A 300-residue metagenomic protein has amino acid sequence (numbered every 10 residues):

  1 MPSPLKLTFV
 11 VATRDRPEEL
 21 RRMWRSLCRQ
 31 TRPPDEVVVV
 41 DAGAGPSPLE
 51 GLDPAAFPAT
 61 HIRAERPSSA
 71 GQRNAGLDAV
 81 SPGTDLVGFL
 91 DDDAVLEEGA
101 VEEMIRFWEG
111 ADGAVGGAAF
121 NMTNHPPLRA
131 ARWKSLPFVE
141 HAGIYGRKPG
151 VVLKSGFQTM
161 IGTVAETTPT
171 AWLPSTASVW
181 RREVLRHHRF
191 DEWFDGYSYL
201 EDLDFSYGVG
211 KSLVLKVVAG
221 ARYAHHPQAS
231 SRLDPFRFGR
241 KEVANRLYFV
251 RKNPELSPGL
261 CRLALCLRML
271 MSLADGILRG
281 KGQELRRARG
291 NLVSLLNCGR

Functional and structural regions predicted by a protein language model:
W24-R63, P82: Acidic donor-binding segment of Leloir-type glycosyltransferases
A64-P82: Glycine-rich, basic loop-to-helix element that forms the pyrophosphate-binding segment of sugar-nucleotide handling
T84-V95: Short beta-strand-to-loop acidic/aromatic patch adjacent to the donor-nucleotide binding site
G99-I144: Conserved donor NDP-sugar-binding/catalytic core segment of glycosyltransferases
F138-T170: Short, flexible, basic/aromatic active-site loop/helix in glycosyltransferases
A171-H188, F194-A221: A short, conserved alpha-helix in the catalytic core of glycosyltransferases
E192-D195, Y199, V218-F236, R246-F249: Active-site donor/metal-binding and catalytic loop motifs of nucleotide-sugar-dependent glycosylation enzymes
R237-N245, E255-R300: Non-catalytic, C-terminal membrane-associated alpha-helical segments of glycosyltransferases
